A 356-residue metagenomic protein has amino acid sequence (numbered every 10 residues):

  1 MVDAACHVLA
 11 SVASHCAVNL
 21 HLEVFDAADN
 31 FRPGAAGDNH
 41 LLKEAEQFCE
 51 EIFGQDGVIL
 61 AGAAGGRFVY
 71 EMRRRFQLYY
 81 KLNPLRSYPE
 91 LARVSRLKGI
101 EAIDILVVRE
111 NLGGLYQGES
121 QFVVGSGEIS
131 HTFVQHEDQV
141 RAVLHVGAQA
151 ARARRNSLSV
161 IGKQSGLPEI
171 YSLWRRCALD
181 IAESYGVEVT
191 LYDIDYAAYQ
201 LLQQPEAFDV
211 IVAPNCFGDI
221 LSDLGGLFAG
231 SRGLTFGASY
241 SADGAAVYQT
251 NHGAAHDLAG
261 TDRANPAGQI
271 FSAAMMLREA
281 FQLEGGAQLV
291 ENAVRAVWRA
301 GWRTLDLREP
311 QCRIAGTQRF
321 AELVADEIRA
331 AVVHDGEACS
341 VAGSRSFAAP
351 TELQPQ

Functional and structural regions predicted by a protein language model:
M1-C16, V124-D195, A207: Glycine-rich phosphate/diphosphate-binding loop of Rossmann-like nucleotide-binding domains
H15-E46, L201: N-terminal beta-loop-helix "entrance" segment that forms/cooperates in small-molecule cofactor or anionic ligand
N30, E90, Y192-Y199: Short acidic loop-to-helix transition motifs that present clustered carboxylates
F31-G37, L202-W302: Glycine-rich phosphate/nucleotide-binding loop
P33-S126, S130, C216: N-terminal glycine-rich phosphate/adenylate-binding segment common to multiple enzyme folds
F76-P89, G186-Y192, L234-Q249: Short, acidic/small-residue loops that bind anionic groups at enzyme active sites
Q269-G343, P350-L353: Mobile late-domain/C-terminal helix-loop "cap" segments that border catalytic sites or the cytosolic face
